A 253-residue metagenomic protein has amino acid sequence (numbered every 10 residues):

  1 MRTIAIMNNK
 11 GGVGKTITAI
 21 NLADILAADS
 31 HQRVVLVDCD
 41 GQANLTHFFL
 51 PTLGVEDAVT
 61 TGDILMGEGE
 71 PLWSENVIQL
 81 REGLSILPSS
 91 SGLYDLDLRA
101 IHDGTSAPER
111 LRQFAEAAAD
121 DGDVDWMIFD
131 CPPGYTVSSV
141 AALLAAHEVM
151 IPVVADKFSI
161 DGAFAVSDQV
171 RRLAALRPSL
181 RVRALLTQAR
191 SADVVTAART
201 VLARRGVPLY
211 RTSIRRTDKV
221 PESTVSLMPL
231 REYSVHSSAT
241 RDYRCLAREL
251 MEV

Functional and structural regions predicted by a protein language model:
M1-V253: P-loop NTP-binding core
